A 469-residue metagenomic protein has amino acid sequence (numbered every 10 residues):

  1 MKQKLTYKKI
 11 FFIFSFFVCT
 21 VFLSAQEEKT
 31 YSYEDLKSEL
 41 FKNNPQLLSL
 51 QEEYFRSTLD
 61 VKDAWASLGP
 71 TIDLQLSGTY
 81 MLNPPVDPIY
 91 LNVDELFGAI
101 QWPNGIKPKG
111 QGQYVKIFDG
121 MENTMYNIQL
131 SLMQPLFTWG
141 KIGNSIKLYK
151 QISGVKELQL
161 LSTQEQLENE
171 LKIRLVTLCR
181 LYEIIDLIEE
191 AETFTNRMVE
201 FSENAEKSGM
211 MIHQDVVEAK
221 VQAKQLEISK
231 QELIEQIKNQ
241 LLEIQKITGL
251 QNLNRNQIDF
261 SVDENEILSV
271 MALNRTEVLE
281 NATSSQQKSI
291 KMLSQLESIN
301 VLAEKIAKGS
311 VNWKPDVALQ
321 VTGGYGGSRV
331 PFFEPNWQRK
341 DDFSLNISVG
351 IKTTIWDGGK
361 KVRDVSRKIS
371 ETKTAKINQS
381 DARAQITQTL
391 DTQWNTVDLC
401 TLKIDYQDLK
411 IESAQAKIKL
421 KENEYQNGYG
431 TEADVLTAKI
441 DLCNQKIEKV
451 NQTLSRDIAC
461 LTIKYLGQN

Functional and structural regions predicted by a protein language model:
M1-E34, F41: Bacterial Sec-dependent N-terminal signal peptides
K2-Q3, Y31-D35, L59, L160-S285 (+4 more regions): Periplasmic alpha-helical coiled-coil/stalk elements that build and connect Gram-negative outer-membrane
L36, N43, L50, P135 (+23 more regions): Amphipathic alpha-helical coiled-coil segments and their boundaries
E39-F137, L250, N281-D357, Q388: A small-residue-enriched
L47-L50, S57, Y149, S153-K156 (+19 more regions): Amphipathic alpha-helical coiled-coil segments
L48-E52, W65-A66, G120, L136-Q164 (+5 more regions): Sec/SRP-type N-terminal targeting helices
T79, N83-V86, Y90-N92, M198 (+7 more regions): Outer-membrane beta-barrel domain signature
Q225-N252, I411-N469: Short segments within alpha-helical structural elements
